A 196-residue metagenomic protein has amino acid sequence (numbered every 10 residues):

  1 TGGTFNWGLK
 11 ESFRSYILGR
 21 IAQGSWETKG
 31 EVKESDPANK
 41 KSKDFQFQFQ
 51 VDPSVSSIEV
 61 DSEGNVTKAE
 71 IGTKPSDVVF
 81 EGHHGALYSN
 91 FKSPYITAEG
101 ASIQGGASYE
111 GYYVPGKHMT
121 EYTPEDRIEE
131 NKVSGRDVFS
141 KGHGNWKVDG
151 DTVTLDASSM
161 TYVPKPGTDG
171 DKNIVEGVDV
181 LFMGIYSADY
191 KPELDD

Functional and structural regions predicted by a protein language model:
T1-D196: Extended, solvent-exposed, non-transmembrane regions
